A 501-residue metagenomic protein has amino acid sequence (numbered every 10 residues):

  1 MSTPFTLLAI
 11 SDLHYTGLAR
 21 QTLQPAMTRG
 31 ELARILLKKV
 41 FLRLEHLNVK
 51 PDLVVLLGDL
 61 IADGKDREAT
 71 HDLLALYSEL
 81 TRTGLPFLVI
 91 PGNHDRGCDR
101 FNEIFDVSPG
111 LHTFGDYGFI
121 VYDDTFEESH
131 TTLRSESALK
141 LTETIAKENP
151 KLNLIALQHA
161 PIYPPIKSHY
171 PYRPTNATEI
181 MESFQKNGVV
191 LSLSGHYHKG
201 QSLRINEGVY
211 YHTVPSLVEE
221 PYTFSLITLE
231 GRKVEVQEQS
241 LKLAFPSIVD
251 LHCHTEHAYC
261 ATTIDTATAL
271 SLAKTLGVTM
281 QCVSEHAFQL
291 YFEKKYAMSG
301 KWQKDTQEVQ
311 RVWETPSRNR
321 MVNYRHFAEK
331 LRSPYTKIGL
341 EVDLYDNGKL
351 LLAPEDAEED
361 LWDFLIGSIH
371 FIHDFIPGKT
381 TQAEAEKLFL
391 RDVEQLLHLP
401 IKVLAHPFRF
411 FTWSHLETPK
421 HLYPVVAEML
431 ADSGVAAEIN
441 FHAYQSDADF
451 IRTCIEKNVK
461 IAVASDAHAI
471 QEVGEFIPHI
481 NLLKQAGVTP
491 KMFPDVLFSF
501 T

Functional and structural regions predicted by a protein language model:
M1-E68, A244-A269, T275: N-terminal active-site segment of His-dependent metallophosphoesterases
T3, T144, Q201-P246, A467-T501: Binuclear metal-dependent phosphoesterase catalytic core
H14-Q21, A62-K65, N93-R100, E127-T131 (+10 more regions): Active-site environment of divalent metal-dependent phosphoester hydrolases
L32-P109, T113-F114, M298-H326, K330: Core catalytic region of metal-dependent phosphoesterases/phosphodiesterases, especially metallo-beta-lactamase-like
L37-L53, H130-Y210, R391-L396: His/acidic metal-ligating clusters that form di-metal
D66-E148, N153, N176-K186, N206-T213 (+3 more regions): Extended active-site neighborhood of metal-dependent phosphoesterases/phosphodiesterases
A244-D346, A383, S414-H415, K420-E428 (+2 more regions): An N-terminally biased module of ancient metal coordination in phosphate/nucleic-acid-related enzymes
A244-L251, T255, H398-P400, S414-T501: Charged catalytic cores and adjacent phosphate/nucleic-acid-binding surfaces used for phosphate/nucleic-acid chemistry
